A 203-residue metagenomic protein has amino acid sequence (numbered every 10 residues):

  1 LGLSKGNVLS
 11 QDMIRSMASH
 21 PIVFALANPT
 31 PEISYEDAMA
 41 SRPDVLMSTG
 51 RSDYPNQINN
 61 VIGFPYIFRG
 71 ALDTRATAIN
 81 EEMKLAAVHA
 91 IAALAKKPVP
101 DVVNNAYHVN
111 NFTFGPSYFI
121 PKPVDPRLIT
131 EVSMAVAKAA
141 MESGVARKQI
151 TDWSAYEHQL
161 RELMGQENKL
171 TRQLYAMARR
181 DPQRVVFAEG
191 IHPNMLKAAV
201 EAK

Functional and structural regions predicted by a protein language model:
L1-E32: Rossmann-like NAD(P)-binding element
L1-K5, L196, K203: Glycine-rich phosphate/diphosphate-binding loop of Rossmann-like nucleotide-binding domains
G2-G6, A27, N56, P121 (+1 more regions): Glycine- and other small-residue-rich loops at beta-strand/loop junctions that grip anionic moieties
G6-D12, P31-Y35, Q57, H192-A198: Short glycine/serine/threonine-rich phosphate/pyrophosphate-binding segments that cradle anionic phosphate groups
R15-M17, A38-S41, P55-N56, N111-F112 (+3 more regions): Solvent-exposed alpha-helices and their adjacent loops that cap or buttress functional pockets in soluble metabolic
A25-S133, A137-S143: Adenosine-phosphate binding glycine-rich loop
Q149-M177: Long, charged amphipathic helices and adjacent flexible linkers at domain junctions
D181-M195: Short, glycine-rich nucleotide/cofactor-binding loops
